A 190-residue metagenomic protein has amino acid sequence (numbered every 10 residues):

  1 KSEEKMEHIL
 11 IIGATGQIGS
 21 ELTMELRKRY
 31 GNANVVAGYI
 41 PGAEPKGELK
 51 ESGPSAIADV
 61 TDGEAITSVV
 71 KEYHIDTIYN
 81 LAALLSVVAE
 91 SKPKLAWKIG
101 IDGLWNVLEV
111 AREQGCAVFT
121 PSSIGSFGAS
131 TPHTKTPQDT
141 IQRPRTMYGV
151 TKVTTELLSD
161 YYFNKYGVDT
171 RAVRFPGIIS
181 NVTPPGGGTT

Functional and structural regions predicted by a protein language model:
E7-R29: N-terminal Rossmann NAD(P)H-binding glycine-rich loop of SDR-like oxidoreductase domains
I12, G38, I78-L84, V118-I124 (+1 more regions): SDR active-site strand-loop-helix element
G31-E44: Conserved glycine-rich Rossmann-like NAD(P)H-binding loop of the short-chain dehydrogenase/reductase
K50-D62: Rossmann-fold cofactor-recognition segment
V60-I99, V110: NAD(P)H-binding glycine-rich loop region in Rossmannoid oxidoreductase-like domains and their noncatalytic homologs
H74, N80, W105-M147: Conserved Rossmann-fold NAD(P)-dependent oxidoreductase catalytic core, especially the SDR/UDP-sugar
M147, T151-T154: Active-site helix of classical SDR
L157-T190: NAD(P)-dependent short-chain dehydrogenase/reductase
